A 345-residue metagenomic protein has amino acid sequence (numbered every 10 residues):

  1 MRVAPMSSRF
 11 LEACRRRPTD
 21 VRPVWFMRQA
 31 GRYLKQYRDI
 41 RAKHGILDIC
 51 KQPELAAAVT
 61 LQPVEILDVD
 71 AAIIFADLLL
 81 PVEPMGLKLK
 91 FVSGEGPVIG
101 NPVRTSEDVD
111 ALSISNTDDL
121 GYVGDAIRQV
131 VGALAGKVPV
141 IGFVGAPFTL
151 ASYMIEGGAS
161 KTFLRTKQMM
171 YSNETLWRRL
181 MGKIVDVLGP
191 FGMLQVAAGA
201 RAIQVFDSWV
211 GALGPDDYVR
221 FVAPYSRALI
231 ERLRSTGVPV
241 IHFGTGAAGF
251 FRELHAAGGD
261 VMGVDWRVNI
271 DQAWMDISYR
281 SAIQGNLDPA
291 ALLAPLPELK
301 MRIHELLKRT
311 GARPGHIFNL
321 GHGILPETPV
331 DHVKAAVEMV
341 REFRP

Functional and structural regions predicted by a protein language model:
M1-S93, K308, V330-P345: N-terminal basic, low-complexity leaders that serve as flexible interaction/assembly modules and, when applicable, as
A13-Q29, V69-E95, D118-T162: Glycine-rich, aromatic-flanked loop segments that form ligand/cofactor-binding clefts across common enzyme folds
R38-D39, G45-L55, E107-R128, A133: Basic, amphipathic N-terminal segments that precede the first structured/catalytic domain
I40-K43, L89-I114, F163-Q168: Glycine-/small-residue-rich beta-strand-loop submotif within the FAD-binding core of flavoenzymes
G45, T105-D108, N269, D288: Short, solvent-exposed coil/turn linker segments
I73-K90, V103, D110-N116, A200-Y218 (+1 more regions): Glycine-rich, proline-tolerant flexible connector loops at the mouths of alpha/beta enzymes
G121-Y122, A126-P345: Active-site loop segments of alpha/beta catalytic cores
